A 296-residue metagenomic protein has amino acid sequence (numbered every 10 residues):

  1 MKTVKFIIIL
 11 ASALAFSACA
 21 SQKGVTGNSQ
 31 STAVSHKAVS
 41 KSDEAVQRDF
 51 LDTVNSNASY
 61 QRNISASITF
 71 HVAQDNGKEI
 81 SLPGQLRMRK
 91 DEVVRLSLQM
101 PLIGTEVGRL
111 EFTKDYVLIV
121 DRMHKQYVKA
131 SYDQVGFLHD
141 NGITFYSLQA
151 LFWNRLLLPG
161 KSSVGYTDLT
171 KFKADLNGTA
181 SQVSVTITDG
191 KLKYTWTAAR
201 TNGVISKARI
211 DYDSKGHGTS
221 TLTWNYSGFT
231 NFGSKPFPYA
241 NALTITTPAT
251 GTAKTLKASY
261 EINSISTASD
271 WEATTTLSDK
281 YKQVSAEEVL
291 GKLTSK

Functional and structural regions predicted by a protein language model:
M1-I8: Bacterial N-terminal signal peptides that target proteins for export
A15-A18: C-terminal motif of bacterial Sec signal peptides marking the signal peptidase cleavage site
S21, V25, V164-K280: Gly/Pro-enriched, hydrophobic low-complexity segments that function as extracytoplasmic propeptides/linkers
G27-L51: Post-signal peptide N-terminal segment of mature Sec-exported envelope proteins
F50, R122-K193: Flexible, processing/modification-adjacent segments and terminal tails in exported/periplasmic/extracellular proteins
F50-Q74: A short, Trp-centered hydrophobic/proline-enriched beta-strand micro-motif
T69-D75, P101-I103, K215, T246-P248 (+1 more regions): Hydrophobic lipid-interacting interfaces of membrane-associated proteins
V93-Y146, A150, A286: An acidic-aromatic
